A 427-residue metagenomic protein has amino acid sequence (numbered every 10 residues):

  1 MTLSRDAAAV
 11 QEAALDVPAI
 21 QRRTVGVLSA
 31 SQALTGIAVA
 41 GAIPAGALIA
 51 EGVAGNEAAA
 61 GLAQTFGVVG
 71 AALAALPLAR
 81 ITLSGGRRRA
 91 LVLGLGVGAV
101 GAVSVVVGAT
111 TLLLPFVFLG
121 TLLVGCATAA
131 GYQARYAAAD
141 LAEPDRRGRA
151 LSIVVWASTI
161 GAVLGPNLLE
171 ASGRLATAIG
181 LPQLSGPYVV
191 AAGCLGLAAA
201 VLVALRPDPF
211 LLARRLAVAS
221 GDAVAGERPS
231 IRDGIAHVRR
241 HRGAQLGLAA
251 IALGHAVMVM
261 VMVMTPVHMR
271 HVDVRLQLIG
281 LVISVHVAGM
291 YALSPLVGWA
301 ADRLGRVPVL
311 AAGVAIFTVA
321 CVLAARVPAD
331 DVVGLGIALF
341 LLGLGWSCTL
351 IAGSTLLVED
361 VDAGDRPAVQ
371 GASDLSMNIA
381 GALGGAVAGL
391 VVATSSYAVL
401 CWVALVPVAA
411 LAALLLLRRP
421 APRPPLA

Functional and structural regions predicted by a protein language model:
T2-R22, P207-L248: Juxtamembrane intracellular "pre-TM" segments in multi-pass secondary transporters
A33, L114-A129, G334-C348: Hydrophobic core of transmembrane alpha-helices in multi-pass small-molecule transporters, especially MFS/SLC-type
G46, A129-E143, C348-V361: Intracellular juxtamembrane helix-capping segments at the cytosolic ends of symmetry-related transmembrane helices
A74-G86, A292-R306, V392: Helix-to-loop junctions at the C-terminal end of transmembrane segments in multipass secondary transporters
R88, A171-G193, L390-V408: A membrane-interface helix-boundary motif in multi-pass transporters
G96-T111, I316-A329: C-terminal ends and interior cores of transmembrane alpha-helices in multi-pass membrane transporters/permeases
L169-E170, R174, A192-A219, L414-R419: C-terminal membrane-cytosol helix-exit motif in multi-pass small-molecule transporters
L293, A301-G353: C-terminal transmembrane helical hairpin of 12-TM major facilitator-type secondary transporters
